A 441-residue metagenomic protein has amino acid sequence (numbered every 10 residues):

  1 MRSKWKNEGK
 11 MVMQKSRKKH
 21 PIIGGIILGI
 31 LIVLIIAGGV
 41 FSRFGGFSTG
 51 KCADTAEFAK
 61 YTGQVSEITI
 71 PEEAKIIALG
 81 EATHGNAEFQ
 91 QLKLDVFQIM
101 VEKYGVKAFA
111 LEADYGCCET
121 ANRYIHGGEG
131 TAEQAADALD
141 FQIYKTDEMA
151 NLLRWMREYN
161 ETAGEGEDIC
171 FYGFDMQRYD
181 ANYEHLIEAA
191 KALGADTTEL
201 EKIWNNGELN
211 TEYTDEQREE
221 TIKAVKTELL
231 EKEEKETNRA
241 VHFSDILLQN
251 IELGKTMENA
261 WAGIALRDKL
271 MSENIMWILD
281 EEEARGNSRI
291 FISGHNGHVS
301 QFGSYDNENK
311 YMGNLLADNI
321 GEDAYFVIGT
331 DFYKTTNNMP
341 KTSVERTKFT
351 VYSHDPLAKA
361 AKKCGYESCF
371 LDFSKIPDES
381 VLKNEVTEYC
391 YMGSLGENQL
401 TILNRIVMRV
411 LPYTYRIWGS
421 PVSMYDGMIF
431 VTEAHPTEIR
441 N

Functional and structural regions predicted by a protein language model:
M1-P21: N-terminal Lys/Arg-rich, disordered targeting/topogenic segments
G9-V12, I32, I36: Residue-level recognition of conserved structural "scaffold" positions that shape functional pockets and channels
K18-G29, I35-N441: Structured catalytic-domain cores with a bias toward divalent-metal coordination
